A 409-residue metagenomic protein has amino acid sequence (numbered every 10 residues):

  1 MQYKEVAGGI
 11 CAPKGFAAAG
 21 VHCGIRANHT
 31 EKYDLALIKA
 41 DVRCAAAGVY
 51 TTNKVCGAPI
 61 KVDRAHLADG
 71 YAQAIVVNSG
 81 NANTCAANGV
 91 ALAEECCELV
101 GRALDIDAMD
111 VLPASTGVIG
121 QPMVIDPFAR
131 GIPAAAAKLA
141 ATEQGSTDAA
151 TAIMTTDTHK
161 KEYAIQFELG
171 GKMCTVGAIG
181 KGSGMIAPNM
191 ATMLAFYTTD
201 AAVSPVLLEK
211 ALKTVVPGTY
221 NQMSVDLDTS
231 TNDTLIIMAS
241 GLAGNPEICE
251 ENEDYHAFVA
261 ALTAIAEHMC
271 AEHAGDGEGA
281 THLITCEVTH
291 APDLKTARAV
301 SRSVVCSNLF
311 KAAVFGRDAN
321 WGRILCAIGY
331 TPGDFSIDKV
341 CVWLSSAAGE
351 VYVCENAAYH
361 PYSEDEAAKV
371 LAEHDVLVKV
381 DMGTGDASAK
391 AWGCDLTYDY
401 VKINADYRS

Functional and structural regions predicted by a protein language model:
M1-A91, E95, G101-S409: A structural signal for small-residue-enriched, beta-sheet-centric alpha/beta enzyme cores and oligomeric scaffold folds
